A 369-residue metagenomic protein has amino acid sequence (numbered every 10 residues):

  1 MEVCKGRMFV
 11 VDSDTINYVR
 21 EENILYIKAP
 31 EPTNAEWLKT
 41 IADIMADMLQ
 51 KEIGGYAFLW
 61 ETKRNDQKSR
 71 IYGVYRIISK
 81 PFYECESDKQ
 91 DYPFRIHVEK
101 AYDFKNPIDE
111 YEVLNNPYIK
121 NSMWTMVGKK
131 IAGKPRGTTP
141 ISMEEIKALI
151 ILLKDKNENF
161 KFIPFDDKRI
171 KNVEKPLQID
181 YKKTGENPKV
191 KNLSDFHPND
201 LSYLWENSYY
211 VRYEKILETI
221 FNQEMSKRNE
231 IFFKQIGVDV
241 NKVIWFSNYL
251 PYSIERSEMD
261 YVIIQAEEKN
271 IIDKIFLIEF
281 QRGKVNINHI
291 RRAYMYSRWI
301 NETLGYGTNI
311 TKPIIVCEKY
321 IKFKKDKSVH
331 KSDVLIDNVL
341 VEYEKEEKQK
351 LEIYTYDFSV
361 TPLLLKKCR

Functional and structural regions predicted by a protein language model:
M1-N34, L49-E52, E99-F104, V127-R369: Charged, terminal alpha-helix-loop-beta segments that serve as non-catalytic nucleic-acid engagement and/or assembly
W37-Q50: TIR-domain catalytic/interaction hotspot
D47-K63: Short coil-to-beta transition motif at edge beta-strands of beta-rich domains
F58-L59, G73, K269-N270: Aromatic- and glycine-enriched beta-alpha-beta binding-site module
W60, K80, W299-T303: Active-site catalytic microenvironments for nucleophilic, acid-base chemistry
E61-R64, F82-D88, P135, Y249-P251 (+1 more regions): Catalytic micro-motifs at enzyme active sites that drive phosphoryl/nucleotidyl and oxygen chemistry
D66-R70, Y83-S87, I271-I272, G305-N309: Short, solvent-exposed secondary-structure capping/transition elements
K68-Y72, R76-M143: Aromatic- and Lys/Arg-enriched surface recognition patch
